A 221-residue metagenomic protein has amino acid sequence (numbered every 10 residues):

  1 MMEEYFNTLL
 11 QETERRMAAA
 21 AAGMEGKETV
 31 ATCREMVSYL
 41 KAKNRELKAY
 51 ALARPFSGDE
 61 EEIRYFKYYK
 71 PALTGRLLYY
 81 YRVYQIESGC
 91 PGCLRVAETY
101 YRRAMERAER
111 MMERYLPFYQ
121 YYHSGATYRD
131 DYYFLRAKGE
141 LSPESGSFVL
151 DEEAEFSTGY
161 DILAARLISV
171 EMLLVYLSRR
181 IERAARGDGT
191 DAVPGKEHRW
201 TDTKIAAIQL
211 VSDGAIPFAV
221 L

Functional and structural regions predicted by a protein language model:
M1-G195: Intrinsically disordered, low-complexity acidic/Q/S/K-rich activation/interaction tracts characteristic
G189-L221: Basic amphipathic recognition helices
